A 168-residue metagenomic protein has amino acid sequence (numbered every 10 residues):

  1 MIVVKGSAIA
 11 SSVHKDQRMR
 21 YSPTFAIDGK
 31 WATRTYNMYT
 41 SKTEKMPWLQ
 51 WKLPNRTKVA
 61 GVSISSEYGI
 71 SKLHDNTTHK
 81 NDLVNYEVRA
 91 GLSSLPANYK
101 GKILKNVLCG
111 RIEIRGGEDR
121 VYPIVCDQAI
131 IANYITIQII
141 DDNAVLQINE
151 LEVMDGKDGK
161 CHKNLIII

Functional and structural regions predicted by a protein language model:
M1-K30: Predominantly extracellular/luminal regions of secreted and cell-surface proteins, especially disulfide-bonded
M1-V4, F25-I27, G110-I114, L165-I168: Hydrophobic transmembrane signal anchors and adjacent membrane-proximal interface regions, especially in viral
I2-V3, S12, K58, E87 (+2 more regions): Detector for intrinsically disordered, low-structure N-terminal pre-sequences
M19-Y21, T35, I112, G116 (+1 more regions): Positively charged, low-complexity intrinsically disordered regions
T24, K30-Y99, I124-I168: Aromatic, loop-rich ligand-recognition surfaces of beta-strand-rich domains
L95-I124: Beta-rich interaction modules in large eukaryotic scaffold/regulatory proteins
